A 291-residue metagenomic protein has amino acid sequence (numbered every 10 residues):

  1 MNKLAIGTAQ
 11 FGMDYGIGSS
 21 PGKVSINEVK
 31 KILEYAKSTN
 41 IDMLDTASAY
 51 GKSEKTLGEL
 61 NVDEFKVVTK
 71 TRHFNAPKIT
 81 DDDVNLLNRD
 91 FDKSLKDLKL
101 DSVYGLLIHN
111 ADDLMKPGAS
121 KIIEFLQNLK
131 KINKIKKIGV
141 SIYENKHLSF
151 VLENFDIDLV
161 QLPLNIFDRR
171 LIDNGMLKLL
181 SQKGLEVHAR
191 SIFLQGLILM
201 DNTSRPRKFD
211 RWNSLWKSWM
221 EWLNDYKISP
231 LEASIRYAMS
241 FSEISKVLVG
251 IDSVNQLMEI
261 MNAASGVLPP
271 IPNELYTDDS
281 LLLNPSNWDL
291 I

Functional and structural regions predicted by a protein language model:
M1-K66: N-terminal binding-site loop/beta-alpha segment at the start of enzyme catalytic domains that lines or forms
I6, A36, L44, L57 (+8 more regions): Conserved, mostly hydrophobic/aromatic
D14-N27, H73-L86, M115: Active-site mouth loops of central-metabolism enzymes
P21-Y35, D82-K99, Y143-F150, S234: Short, acidic/polar
D45-K55, F74-T80, D113-P117, I166-I172: Acidic-and-aromatic substrate-binding clefts and catalytic sites of carbohydrate-active enzymes
G58-K66, L95-L100, V151-F155, L179-Q182: Acidic (Asp/Glu)-rich catalytic clusters
L95-L114: Active-site groove signature of glycoside hydrolases
A111-L283, N287-L290: Beta/alpha (TIM)-barrel catalytic core signal, keyed to glycine-rich beta->alpha loops juxtaposed to Asp/Glu that bind
